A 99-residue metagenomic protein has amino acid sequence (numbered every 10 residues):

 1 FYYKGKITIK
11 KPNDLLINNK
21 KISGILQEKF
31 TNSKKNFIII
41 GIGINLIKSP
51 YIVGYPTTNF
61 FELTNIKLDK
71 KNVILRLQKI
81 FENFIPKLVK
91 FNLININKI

Functional and structural regions predicted by a protein language model:
F1-I7, I17-I99: Long, positively charged amphipathic alpha-helical accessory segments at protein N-termini or as interdomain linkers
I9-K11: Short loop/edge segments at beta-strand edges and connector loops that shape dinucleotide/nucleotide cofactor-binding
